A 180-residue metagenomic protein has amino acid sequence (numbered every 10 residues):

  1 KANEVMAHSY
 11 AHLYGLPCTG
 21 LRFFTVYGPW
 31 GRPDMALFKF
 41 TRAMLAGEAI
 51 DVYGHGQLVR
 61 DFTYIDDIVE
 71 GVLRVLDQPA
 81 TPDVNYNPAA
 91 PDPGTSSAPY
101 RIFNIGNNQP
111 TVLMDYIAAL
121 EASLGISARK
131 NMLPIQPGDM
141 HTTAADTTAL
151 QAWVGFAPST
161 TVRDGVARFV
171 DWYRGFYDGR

Functional and structural regions predicted by a protein language model:
K1-E4, G31-F38, D61-F62, P110: Short-chain dehydrogenase/reductase
K1-T19, M44-A46: Active-site Tyr-X1-5-Lys
L16-A36, L58-V59: Flexible, glycine-rich beta-alpha linker
G28-P29, L37, A90, A119: Intrinsically disordered, low-complexity segments enriched in polar/charged residues with Gly/Pro, especially when
R42-R180: C-terminal substrate-binding subdomain of Rossmann-fold SDR/epimerase-dehydratase oxidoreductases
